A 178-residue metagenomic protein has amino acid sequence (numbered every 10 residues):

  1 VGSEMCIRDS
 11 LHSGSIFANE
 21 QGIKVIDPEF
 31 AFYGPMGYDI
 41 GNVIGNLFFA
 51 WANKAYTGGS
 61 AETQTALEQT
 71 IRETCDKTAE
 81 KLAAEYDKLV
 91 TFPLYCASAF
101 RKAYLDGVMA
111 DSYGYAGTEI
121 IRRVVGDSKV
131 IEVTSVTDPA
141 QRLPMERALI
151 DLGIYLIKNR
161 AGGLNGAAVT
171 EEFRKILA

Functional and structural regions predicted by a protein language model:
V1-R8, N19, T134-T137: ATP-dependent phospho-/nucleotidyl transfer catalytic cores
S10-I16: Catalytic-loop signature of eukaryotic-like protein kinases
I16, Y33-P35, A52: Conserved protein kinase catalytic core
D27-A31: Activation of the activation-loop gatekeeper triad in protein kinase-fold domains
G37-V90, A116-V133: Active-site activation/catalytic loop segments of kinase-like enzymes and analogous catalytic loops in related
L94-C96: Long, amphipathic alpha-helical stalk/connector segments used for oligomerization, subunit docking, or mechanical
A99-A178: ATP/Mg2+ or Mg2+-diphosphate-binding catalytic cores that bind nucleotide phosphates or diphosphates via glycine-rich
